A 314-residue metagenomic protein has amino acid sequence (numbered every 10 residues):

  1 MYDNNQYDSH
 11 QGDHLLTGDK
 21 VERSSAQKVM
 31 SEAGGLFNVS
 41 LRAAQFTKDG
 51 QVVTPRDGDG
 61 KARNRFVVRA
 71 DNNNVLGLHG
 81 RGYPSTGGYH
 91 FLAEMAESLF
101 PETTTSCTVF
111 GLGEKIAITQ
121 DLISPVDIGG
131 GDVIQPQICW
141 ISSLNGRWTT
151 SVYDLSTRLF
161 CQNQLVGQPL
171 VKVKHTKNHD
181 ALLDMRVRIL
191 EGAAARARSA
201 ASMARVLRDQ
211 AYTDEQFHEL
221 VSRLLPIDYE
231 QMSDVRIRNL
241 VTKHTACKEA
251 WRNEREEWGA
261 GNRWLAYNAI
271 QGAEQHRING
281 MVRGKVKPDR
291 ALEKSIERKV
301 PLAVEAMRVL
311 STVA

Functional and structural regions predicted by a protein language model:
M1-Q51, T108-F110, P125-A314: Intrinsically disordered, low-complexity regions enriched in serine/threonine
A44-N64: An N-terminal amphipathic alpha-helical segment
D57-P84: A short, surface-exposed helix-loop junction/capping segment
D71-N74, E97, P101, L112-G113 (+1 more regions): Short, solvent-exposed coil/turn segments at beta-strand boundaries
R81-T104: Amphipathic alpha-helical segments
T86-E94, G113-A117, Q135: Short, well-structured alpha-helical interface segments that form or flank functional binding sites
F100-S124: A short acidic/basic microdomain associated with nuclease active sites
